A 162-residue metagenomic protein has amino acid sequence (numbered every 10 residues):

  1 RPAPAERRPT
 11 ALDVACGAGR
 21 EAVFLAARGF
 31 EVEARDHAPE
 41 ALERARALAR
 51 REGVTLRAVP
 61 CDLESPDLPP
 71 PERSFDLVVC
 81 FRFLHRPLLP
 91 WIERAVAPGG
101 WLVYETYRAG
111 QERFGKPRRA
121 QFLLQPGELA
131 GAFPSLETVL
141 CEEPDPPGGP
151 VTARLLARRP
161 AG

Functional and structural regions predicted by a protein language model:
R8-G17: Conserved class I S-adenosyl-L-methionine
E31-D36: Conserved SAM-binding motif I beta-strand of class I
A38-E40: Conserved SAM/SAH-binding beta-strand->alpha-helix loop
E52-E64: Conserved SAM-binding strand-loop segment of SAM-dependent methyltransferases
P69-L77: A short acidic, Gly/Pro-enriched loop at the edge of an enzyme's catalytic core that lines a small-molecule cofactor
L84-R94: A short, conserved alpha-helix within the catalytic core of class I
G100-Y107: Conserved beta-strand signature within the Rossmann-like core of class I S-adenosyl-L-methionine
P144-G162: Core SAM-dependent methyltransferase catalytic element
